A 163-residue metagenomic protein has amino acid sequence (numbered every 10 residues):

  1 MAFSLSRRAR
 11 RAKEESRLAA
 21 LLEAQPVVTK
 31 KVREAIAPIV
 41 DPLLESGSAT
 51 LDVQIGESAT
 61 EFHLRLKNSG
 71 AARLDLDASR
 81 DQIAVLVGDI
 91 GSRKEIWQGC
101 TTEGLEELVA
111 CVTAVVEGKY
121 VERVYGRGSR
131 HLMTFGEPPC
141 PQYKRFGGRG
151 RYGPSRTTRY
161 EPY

Functional and structural regions predicted by a protein language model:
A2-E61: N-terminal "first-domain core" detector
A2-S16, A20-E23, A110-Y163: Acidic, proline/glycine-rich low-complexity IDRs
L5, H63-E107, G147-Y163: Intrinsically disordered, low-complexity regulatory segments enriched in Ser/Thr/Pro and charged residues
K13, K30-K31, K67, K94 (+2 more regions): Context-gated lysine
P26, P38, P42, G91 (+4 more regions): Proline-rich intrinsically disordered, low-complexity coils
V32, I36, L76, C111-V112: Generic hydrophobic, helix-prone segments enriched in Leu/Val/Ile
Q54-T60, N68, D77-R80, Y125-R127: Short, ordered beta-strand-loop transition motifs
